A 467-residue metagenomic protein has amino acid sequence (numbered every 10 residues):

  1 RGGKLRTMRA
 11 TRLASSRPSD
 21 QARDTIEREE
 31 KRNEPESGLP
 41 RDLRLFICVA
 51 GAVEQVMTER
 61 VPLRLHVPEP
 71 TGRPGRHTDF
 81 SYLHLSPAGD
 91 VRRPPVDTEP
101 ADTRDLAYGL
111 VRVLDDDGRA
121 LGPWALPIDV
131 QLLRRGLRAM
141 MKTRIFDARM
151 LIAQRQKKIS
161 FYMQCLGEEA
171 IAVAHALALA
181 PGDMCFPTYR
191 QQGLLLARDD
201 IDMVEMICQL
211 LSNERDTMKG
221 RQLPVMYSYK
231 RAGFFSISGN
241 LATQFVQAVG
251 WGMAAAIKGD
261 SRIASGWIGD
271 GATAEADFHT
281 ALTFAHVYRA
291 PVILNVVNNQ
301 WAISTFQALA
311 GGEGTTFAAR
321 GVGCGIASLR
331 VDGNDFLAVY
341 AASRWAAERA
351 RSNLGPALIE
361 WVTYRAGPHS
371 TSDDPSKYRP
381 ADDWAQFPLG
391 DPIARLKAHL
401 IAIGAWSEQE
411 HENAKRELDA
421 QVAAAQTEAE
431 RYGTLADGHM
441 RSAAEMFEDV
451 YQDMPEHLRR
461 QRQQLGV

Functional and structural regions predicted by a protein language model:
G2-G3, G38, G51: Residue-identity detector for glycine
G2-T11, D20, K31: Extreme N-terminal basic, low-complexity initiation segments that serve as generic localization/processing leaders
L5, L13, L39, L43-L45: Leucine-biased recognition of intrinsically disordered, low-complexity hydrophobic segments
S15-S19, S37: Serine residues within intrinsically disordered or low-complexity segments
C48, M57-I171, G367, D373-S376 (+1 more regions): Conserved acidic/glycine
I145-A148, I152-A290, F306-E313, A318 (+1 more regions): Cofactor-binding active-site loop characterized by glycine-rich and histidine/acidic residues
G233-R431: Glycine-rich ThDP/TPP pyrophosphate-binding loop and its adjacent helix/strand module within ThDP-dependent enzymes
